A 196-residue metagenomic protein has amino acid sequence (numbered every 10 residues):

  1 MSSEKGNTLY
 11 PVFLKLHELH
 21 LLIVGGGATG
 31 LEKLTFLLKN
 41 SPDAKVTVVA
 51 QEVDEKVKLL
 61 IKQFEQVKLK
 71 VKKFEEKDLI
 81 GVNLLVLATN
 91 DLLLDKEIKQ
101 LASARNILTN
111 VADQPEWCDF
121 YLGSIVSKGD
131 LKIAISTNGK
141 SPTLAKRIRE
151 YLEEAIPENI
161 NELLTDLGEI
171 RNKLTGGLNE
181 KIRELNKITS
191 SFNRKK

Functional and structural regions predicted by a protein language model:
S2-L16, L122-G123: A short, basic/flexible loop-to-alpha-helix module at the beginning of a structural domain
V12-T35, D166-L178, K196: Glycine-rich adenosine-cofactor-binding loop
A28-T29, L93, G139: Residue-level detector of alpha-helix initiation sites
E32, N40-L60: NAD(P)-binding Rossmann-fold cofactor-contacting core
K62-I80: Glycine-rich, highly charged phosphate/nucleotide-binding loops
L84-N90, D95-Y121: ADP-ribose/adenylate-binding Rossmann-like module
L108-N161: E1/E1-like adenylate-forming module used to activate ubiquitin-like modifiers and sulfur-carrier proteins
G139-K196: An accessory alpha-helical subdomain
